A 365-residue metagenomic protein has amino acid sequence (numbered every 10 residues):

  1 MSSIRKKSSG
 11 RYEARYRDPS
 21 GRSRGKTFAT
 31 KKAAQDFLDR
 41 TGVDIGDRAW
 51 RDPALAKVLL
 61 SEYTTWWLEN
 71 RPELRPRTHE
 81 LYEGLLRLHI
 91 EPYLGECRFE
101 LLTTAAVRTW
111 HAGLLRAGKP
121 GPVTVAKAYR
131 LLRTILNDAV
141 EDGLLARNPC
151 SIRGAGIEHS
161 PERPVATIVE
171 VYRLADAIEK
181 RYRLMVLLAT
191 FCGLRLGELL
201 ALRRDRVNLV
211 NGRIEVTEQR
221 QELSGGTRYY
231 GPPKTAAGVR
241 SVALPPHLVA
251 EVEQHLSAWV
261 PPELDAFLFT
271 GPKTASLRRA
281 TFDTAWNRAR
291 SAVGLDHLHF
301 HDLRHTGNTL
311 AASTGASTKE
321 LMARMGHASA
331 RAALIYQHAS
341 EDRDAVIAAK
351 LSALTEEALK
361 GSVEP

Functional and structural regions predicted by a protein language model:
S2-L55, T235: Short, surface-exposed polybasic/aromatic micro-patch for ligand or macromolecular engagement
S3, D176, N211, R220-A250 (+5 more regions): C-terminal secondary-structure termini that scaffold catalytic or DNA-interacting sites
S3, S23-A29, A56, L68-P149 (+4 more regions): N-terminal core-binding DNA-recognition domain of tyrosine site-specific recombinases/integrases
G10, P122-R130, E141-L202, L209-V210 (+6 more regions): Basic, Lys/Arg- and aromatic-enriched nucleic-acid-binding interface segment
A49-N70: Short, charged, surface-exposed hinge/linker loops at domain edges that act as mobile lids or interdomain connectors
A117-G118, P122, R173-R183, C192 (+5 more regions): Short, basic (Lys/Arg/His-rich) helix/loop patches that form interaction surfaces in the mid-to-C-terminal regions
I157, V207, R220, T318 (+1 more regions): Catalytic-site neighborhood detector that most strongly recognizes the C-terminal catalytic loop/helix of tyrosine
